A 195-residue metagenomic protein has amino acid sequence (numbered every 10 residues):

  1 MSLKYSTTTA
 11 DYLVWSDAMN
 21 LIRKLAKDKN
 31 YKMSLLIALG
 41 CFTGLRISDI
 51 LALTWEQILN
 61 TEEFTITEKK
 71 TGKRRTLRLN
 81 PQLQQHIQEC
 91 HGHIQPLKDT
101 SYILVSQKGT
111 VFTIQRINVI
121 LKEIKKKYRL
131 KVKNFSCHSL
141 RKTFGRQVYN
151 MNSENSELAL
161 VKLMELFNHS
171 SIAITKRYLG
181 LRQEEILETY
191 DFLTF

Functional and structural regions predicted by a protein language model:
M1-M19, K73-P81: DNA breakage-rejoining catalytic core of tyrosine-based enzymes
S2, L13-T43, E154-N155: Basic, Lys/Arg- and aromatic-enriched nucleic-acid-binding interface segment
M19, Q82-V132: Active-site/catalytic core of tyrosine-dependent DNA strand-transfer enzymes
L36, G44, S48-L53, L163: Alpha-helix N-cap/helix-start motif at helix boundaries, enriched for small hydrophobics
D49-I50, G145, S153-H169: Active-site-proximal segment of tyrosine recombinases
A52-L83: Conserved tyrosine-mediated DNA breakage-rejoining catalytic core shared by Y-recombinases
E68-G72, F167-F192: Catalytic-site neighborhood detector that most strongly recognizes the C-terminal catalytic loop/helix of tyrosine
K131-M151: Short basic/aromatic active-site micro-motif
